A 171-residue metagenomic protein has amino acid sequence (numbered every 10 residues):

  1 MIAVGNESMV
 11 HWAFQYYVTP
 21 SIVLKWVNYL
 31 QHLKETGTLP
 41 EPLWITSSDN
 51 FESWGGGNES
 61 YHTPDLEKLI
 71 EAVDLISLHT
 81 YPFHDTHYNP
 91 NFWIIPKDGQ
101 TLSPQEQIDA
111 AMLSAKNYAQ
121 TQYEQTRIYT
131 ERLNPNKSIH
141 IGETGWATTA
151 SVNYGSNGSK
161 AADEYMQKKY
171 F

Functional and structural regions predicted by a protein language model:
I2, I76, I141-E143: Conserved, mostly hydrophobic/aromatic
G5-S8, G145: Short, histidine-centered active-site or binding-site loop motifs used for metal coordination, general acid-base
E7, A13-I139, S151: Noncatalytic carbohydrate-binding groove/subsite architecture in carbohydrate-active enzymes
P135-F171: Substrate-binding cleft of secreted/luminal carbohydrate-active enzymes
